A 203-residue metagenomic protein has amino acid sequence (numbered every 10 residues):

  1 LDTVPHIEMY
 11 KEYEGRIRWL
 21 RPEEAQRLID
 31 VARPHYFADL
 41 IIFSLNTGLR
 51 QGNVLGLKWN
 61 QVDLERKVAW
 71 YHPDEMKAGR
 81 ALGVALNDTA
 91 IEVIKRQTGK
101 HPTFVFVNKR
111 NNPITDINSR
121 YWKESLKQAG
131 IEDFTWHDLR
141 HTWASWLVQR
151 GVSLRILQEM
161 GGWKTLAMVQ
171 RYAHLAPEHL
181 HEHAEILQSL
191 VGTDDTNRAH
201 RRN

Functional and structural regions predicted by a protein language model:
D2-L55, E65, M76-A81, K100-H101 (+2 more regions): Basic, Lys/Arg- and aromatic-enriched nucleic-acid-binding interface segment
E8, I42-S44, W70-H72, L86 (+1 more regions): Short beta-strand segments
K11, W19, W70-G79, I91 (+2 more regions): Catalytic-site neighborhood detector that most strongly recognizes the C-terminal catalytic loop/helix of tyrosine
R21, L28, W122, V169-Y172: Mobile genetic element proteins and their domesticated derivatives, centered on retroelements and DNA transposons
D30, R66, R96, N108-R110 (+1 more regions): C-terminal secondary-structure termini that scaffold catalytic or DNA-interacting sites
I42, N46-N53, R140-K164, R171 (+1 more regions): C-terminal catalytic core of tyrosine-transesterase DNA break-rejoin enzymes
Q61-V68, E132-D133, V152-R171, E182 (+1 more regions): Short, polar N-cap/turn motifs at the start of nucleic acid-interacting alpha helices
R66, E75, N87-E132, N203: Active-site/catalytic core of tyrosine-dependent DNA strand-transfer enzymes
